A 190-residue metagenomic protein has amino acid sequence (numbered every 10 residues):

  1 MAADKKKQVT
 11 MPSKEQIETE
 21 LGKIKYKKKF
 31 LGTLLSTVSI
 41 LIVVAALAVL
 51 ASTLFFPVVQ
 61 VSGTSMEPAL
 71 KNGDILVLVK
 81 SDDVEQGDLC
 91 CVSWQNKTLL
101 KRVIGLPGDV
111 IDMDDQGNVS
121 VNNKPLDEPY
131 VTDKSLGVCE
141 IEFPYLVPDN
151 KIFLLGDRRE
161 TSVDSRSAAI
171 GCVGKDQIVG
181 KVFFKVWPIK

Functional and structural regions predicted by a protein language model:
M1-C90, W94-L99, A168, V173-K190: Protein maturation boundaries and topogenic segments
G73-D74, D88, D109, K151 (+1 more regions): Structural motif
D83-V121, L126: Extracytoplasmic/periplasmic/luminal assembly and interaction segments in envelope/secretory/respiratory proteins
D109-D114, K134-I141: Short, surface-exposed linear segments at secondary-structure transitions and domain or protein termini
V121-C139: PP2C/PPM family metal-dependent serine/threonine protein phosphatase catalytic domain, recognizing the conserved
E140-K190: Beta-strand-rich cores of mature extracytoplasmic or soluble domains
